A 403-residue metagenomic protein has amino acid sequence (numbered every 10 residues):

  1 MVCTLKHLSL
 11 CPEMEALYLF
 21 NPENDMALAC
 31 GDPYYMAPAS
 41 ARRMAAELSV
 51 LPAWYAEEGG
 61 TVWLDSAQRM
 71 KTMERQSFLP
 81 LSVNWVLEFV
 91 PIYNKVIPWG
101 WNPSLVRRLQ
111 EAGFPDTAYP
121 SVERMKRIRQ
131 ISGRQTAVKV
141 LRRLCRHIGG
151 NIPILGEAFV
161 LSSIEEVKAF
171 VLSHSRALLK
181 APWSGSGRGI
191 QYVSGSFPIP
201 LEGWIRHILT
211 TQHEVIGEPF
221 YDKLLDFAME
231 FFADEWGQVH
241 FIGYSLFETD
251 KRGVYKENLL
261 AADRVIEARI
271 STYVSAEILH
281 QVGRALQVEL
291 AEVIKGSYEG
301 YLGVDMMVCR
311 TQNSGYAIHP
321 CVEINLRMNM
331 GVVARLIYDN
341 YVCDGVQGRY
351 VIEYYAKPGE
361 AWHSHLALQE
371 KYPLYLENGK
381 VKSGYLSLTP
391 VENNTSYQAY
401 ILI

Functional and structural regions predicted by a protein language model:
L5-A53: N-terminal-proximal low-complexity accessory segments that begin disordered and transition into the first
A41-W54, W63-L172: Conserved N-proximal alpha/beta basic substrate-recognition cap immediately N-terminal to, or forming the N-lobe
E157-A158, R176-L201, A228, R252-R269: Glycine-rich phosphate-binding loop of ATP-grasp-fold ATP-dependent ligases
S175, P198-K256, M307-C321: Phosphate-binding site of ATP-dependent enzymes
W183, V308, L326: Short, glycine/acidic-enriched loop or turn micro-motifs at the edges of active sites
T211-Q212, P219, F241, V254-Y316 (+1 more regions): A long amphipathic alpha-helix within ATP-dependent nucleotide-binding catalytic cores
F231-V288, N325-Y350: ATP-dependent carboxylate/phosphate-activation module, predominantly the ATP-grasp catalytic core and closely related
C343-I403: Peripheral (often C-terminal) accessory segments that flank ATP-dependent C-N-forming ligase machineries
